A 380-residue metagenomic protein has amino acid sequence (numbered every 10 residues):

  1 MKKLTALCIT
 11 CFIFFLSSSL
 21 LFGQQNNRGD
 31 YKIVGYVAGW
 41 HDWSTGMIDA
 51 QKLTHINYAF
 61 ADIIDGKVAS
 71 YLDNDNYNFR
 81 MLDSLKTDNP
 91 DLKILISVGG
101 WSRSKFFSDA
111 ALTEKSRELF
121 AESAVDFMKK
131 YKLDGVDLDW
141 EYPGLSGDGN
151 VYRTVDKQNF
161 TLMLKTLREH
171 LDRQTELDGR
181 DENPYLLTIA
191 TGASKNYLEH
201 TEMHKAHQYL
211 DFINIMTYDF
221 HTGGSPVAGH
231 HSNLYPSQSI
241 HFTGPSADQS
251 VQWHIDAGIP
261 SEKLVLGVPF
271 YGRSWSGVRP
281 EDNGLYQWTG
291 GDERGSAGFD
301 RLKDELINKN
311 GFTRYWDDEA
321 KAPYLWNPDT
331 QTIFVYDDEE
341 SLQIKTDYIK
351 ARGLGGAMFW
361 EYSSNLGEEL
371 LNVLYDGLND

Functional and structural regions predicted by a protein language model:
M1-Q25: Bacterial Sec-dependent N-terminal signal peptides
Q25-M128, L145, V155, L164 (+3 more regions): Glycan-recognition patch characteristic of GH18 chitinases/ENGases and related GlcNAc/peptidoglycan-binding proteins
G29-Y31, K52, P90-I94, K132-D134 (+4 more regions): Short, well-ordered coil/turn segments that N-cap beta-strands
V37, F60, I96-G100, W140-Y142 (+4 more regions): A cross-domain feature marking catalytic cores of carbohydrate-active enzymes and several ubiquitous metabolic/repair
V37-K52, L112-K129, K195-A206, A247 (+2 more regions): Short, acidic/polar
I56, I96, L138, L167 (+4 more regions): Conserved, mostly hydrophobic/aromatic
D65-Y77, P143-D304: Substrate-binding surface in catalytic domains of secreted glycosidases
V98, H221-G224, G229-S232, V268-Y348 (+1 more regions): Glycan-binding loop/region signatures in secreted carbohydrate-active enzymes
